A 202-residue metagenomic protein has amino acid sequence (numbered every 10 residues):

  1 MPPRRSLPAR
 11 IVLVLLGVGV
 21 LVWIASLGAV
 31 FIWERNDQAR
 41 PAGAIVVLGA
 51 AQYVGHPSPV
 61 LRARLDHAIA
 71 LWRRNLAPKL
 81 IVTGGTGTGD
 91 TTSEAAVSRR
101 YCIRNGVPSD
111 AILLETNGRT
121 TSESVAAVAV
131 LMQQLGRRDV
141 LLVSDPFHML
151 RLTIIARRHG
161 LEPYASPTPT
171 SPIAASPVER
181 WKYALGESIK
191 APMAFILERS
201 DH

Functional and structural regions predicted by a protein language model:
M1-G43, H202: N-terminal membrane-anchoring alpha-helices
P3-R4, A9, A63, S98 (+1 more regions): Short, intrinsically disordered low-complexity segments
L27-L185: A structural signal for short, hydrophobic/glycine-enriched beta-strand patches
P177-H202: A transmembrane-helix-recognition feature enriched in membrane-embedded lipid enzymes and envelope glyco-/phospholipid
